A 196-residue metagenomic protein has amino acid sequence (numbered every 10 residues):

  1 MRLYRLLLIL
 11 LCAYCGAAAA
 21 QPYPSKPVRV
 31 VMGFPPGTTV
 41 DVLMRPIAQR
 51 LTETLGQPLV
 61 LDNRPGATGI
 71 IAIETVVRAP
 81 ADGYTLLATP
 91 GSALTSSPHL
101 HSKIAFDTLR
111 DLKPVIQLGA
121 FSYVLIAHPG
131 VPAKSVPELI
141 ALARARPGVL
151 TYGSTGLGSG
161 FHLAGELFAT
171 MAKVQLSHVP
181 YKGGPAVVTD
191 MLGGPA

Functional and structural regions predicted by a protein language model:
R2-I9: Sec-dependent signal peptide recognition, specifically the positively charged N-region followed immediately by
Y14-A17: N-terminal signal peptide c-region/cleavage motif recognized by signal peptidases
A20-R110, V149, K173-A196: N-terminal (or domain-start) structured segment
G91-S92, A120, G130, L157 (+1 more regions): Solvent-exposed coil/turn segments that connect beta secondary-structure elements in extracytoplasmic/periplasmic
T95-S102, L118-P132, E166-M171: Periplasmic solute-binding protein
V115-L150: A conserved helix-loop-strand patch within extracytoplasmic ligand-binding domains of the periplasmic binding
H128, H162, H178: Histidine-centered active-site/metal-ligand motif
T155-A164: Secondary-structure junction motif
